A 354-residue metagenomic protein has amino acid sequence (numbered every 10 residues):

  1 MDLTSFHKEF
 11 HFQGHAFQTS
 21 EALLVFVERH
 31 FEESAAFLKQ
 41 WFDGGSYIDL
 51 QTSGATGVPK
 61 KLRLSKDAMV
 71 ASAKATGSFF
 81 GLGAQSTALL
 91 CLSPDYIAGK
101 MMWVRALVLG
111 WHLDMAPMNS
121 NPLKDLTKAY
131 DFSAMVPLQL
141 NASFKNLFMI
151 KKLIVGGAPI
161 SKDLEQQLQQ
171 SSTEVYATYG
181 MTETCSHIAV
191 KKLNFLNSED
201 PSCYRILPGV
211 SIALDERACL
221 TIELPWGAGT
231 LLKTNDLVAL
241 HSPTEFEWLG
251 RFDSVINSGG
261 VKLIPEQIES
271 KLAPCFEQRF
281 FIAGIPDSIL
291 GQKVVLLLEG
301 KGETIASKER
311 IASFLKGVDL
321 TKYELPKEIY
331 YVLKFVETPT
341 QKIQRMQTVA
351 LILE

Functional and structural regions predicted by a protein language model:
M1-H30, V70-L89, N119-D131: Conserved ATP-dependent adenylate/AMP-binding module captured primarily in the ANL superfamily
F31-Q51, A84-T87: Conserved pre-ATP/AMP-binding loop-to-beta segment of ANL
Y47-A71, G81: Conserved AMP-binding A3 loop
S65-A71, T87-A142: AMP-binding/adenylate-forming
S143-N197: Gly/Ser/Thr-rich phosphate-binding loop
P159-I160, A189-K233: Adenylate-forming AMP-binding core of the ANL superfamily, especially NRPS adenylation
N235-E324: AMP-binding/adenylate-forming catalytic core of the ANL superfamily
V295-E299, K316-E354: Conserved C-terminal "lid"/linker of ANL adenylate-forming enzymes
